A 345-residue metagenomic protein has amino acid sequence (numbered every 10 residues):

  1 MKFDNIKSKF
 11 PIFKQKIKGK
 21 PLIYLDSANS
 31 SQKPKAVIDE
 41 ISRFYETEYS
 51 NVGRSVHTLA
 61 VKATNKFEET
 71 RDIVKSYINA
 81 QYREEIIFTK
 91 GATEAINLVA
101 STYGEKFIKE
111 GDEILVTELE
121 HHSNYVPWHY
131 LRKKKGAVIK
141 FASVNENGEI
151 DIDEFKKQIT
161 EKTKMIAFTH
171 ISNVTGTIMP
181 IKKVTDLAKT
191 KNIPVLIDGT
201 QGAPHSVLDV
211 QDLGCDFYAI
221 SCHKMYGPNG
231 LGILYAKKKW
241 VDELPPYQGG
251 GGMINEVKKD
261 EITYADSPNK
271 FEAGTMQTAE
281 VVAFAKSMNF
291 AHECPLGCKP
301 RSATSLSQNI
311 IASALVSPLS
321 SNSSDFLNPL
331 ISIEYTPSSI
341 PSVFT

Functional and structural regions predicted by a protein language model:
M1-L296, S305: Pyridoxal 5′-phosphate
C298-T345: Low-acidity, Ser/Thr- and Arg-rich intrinsically disordered low-complexity segments
